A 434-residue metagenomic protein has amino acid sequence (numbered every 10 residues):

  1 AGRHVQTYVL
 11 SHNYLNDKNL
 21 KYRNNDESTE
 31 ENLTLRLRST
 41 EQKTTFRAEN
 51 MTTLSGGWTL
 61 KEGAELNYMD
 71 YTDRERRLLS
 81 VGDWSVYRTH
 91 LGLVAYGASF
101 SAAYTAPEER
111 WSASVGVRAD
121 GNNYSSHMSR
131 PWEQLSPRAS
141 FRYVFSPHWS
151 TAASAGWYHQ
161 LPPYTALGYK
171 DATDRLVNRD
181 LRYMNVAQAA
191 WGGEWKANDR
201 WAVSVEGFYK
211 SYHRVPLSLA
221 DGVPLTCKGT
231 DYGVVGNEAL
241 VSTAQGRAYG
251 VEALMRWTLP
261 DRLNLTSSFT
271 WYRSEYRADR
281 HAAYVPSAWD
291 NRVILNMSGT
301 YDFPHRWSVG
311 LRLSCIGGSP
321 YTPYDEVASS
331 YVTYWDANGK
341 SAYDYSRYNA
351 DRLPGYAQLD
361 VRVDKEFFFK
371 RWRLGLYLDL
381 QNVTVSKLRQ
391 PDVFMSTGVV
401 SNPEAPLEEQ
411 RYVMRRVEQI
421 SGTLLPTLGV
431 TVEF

Functional and structural regions predicted by a protein language model:
A1-M128, V144, W201-S204, N264-S268: Face-selective signature of the C-terminal outer-membrane beta-barrel domain
A1-V5, T53-G57, A106-E109, V144-H148 (+9 more regions): Outer-membrane beta-barrel channels and translocator barrels
H12-N16, L66-T72, A106, V117-S125 (+6 more regions): Transmembrane beta-strands of outer-membrane beta-barrel pores
N16, D70-R77, Y143, P147-A189 (+4 more regions): Surface-exposed extracellular loop regions of Gram-negative outer-membrane beta-barrel proteins, predominantly
T29-L37, T45, E49, V81-T89 (+7 more regions): Extracellular loop and loop/strand-boundary signature of outer-membrane beta-barrel proteins
S39, K43-E49, Y87-S99, N178-R182 (+5 more regions): Outer membrane beta-barrel strand-and-loop segments of large Gram-negative receptors, especially TonB-dependent
P107-W111, Y209-S211, T230-P323: Gram-negative outer-membrane beta-barrel transporters
S314-G339, P354-Q358, K365-F434: C-terminal beta-signal and adjacent terminal beta-strands/loops of Gram-negative outer-membrane beta-barrel proteins
